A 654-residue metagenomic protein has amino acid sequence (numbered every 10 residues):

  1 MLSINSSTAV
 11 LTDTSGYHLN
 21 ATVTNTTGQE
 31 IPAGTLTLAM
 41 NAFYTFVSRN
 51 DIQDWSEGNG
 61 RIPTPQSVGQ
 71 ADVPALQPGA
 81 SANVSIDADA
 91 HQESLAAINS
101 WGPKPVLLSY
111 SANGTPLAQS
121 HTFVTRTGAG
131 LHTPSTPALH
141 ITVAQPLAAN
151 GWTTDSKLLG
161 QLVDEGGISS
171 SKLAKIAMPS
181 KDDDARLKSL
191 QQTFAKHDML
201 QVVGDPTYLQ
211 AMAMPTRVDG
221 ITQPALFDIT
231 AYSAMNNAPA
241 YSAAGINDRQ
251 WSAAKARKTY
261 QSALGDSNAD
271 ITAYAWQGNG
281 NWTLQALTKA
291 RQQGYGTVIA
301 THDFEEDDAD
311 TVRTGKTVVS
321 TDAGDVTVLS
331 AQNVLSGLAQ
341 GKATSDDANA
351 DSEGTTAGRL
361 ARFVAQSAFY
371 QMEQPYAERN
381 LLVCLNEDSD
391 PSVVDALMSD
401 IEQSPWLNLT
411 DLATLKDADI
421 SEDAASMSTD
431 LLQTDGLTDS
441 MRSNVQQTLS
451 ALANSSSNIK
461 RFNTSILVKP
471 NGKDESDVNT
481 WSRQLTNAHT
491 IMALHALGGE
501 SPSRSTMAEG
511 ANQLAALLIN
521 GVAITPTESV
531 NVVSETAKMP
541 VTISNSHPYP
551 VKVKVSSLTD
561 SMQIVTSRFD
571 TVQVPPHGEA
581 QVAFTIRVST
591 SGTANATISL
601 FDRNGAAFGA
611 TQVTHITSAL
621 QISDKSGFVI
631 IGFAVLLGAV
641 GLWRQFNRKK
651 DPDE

Functional and structural regions predicted by a protein language model:
I4-M40, N531-P540: Contiguous beta-strand segments within globular domains
M40-P63, T559-F569, N604-A607: Short aromatic-acidic-glycine turn motif
E57-A97, V565-S591: Intrinsically disordered, low-complexity Pro/Gly/Ser/Thr-rich segments with frequent PxxP/GP/PP motifs and embedded
P63-G69, V73-P78, A88-Q210, P224: N-terminal extension/subdomain marker
Q92-G130, T590-K650: Terminal connector regions
D182-T272, L284-Q293, V298: Catalytic alpha-helical scaffold of carbohydrate-active enzymes acting on polysaccharides/glycoconjugates
F194, G280-L287, Q292-Y295, D303-F304 (+1 more regions): Catalytic grooves of carbohydrate-active enzymes
N463-D624: Membrane-proximal extracellular "stem/stalk" segments of glycoproteins immediately N-terminal to a transmembrane helix
